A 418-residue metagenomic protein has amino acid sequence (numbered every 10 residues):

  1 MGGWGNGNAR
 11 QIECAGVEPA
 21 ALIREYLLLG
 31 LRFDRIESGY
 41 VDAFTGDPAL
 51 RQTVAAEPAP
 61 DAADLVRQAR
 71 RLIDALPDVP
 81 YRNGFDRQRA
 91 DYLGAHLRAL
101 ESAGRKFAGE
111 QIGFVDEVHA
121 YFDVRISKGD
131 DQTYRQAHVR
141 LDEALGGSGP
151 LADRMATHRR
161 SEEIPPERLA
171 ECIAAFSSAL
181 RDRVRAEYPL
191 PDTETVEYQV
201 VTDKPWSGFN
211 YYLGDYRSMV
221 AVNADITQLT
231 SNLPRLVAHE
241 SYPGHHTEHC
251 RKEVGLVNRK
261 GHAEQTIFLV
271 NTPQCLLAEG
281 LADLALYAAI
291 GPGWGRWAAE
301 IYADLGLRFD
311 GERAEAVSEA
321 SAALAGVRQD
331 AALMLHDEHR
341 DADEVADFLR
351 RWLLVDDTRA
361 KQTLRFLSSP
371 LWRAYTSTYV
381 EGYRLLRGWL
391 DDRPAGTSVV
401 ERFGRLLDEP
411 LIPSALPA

Functional and structural regions predicted by a protein language model:
N8-A418: N-terminal maturation segment of proteins
